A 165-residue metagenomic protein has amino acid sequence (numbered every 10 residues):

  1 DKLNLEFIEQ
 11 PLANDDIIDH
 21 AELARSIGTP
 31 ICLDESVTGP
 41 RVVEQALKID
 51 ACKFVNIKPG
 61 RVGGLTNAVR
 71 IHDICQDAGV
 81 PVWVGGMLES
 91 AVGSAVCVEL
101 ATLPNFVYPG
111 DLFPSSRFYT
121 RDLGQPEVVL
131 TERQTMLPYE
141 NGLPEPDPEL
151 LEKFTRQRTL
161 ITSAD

Functional and structural regions predicted by a protein language model:
D1-F7, N14, D50: Alpha/beta enzyme core
D15-C32, V37-T135: Shared catalytic-loop signature of beta/alpha-barrel
R117-D165: C-terminal extensions of enzymes
